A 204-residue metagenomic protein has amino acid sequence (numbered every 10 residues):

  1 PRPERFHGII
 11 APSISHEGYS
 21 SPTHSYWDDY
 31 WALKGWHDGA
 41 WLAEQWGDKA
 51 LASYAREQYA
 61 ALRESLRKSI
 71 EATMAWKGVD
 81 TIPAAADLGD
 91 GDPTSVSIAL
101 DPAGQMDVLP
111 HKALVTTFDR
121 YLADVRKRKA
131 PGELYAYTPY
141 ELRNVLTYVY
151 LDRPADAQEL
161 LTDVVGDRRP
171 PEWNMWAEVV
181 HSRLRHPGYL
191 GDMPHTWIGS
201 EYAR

Functional and structural regions predicted by a protein language model:
P1-A60: The feature captures the catalytic groove of carbohydrate-active enzymes
H24-W27, V79, G91: Aromatic- and carboxylate-enriched substrate-binding clefts and catalytic-loop regions of carbohydrate-active enzymes
D28-D29, L33-W36, V96, T138-E141 (+1 more regions): Short alpha-helical patches at coil-to-helix transitions and adjacent helical residues in well-structured domains
A32, A85-A99: Substrate-binding cleft/loops of secretory-pathway carbohydrate-active enzymes
A40, S97-L100, L142-V145: Conserved small-residue packing positions in alpha-helical repeats and bundles
W46, A50-A85, V108-R204: Non-catalytic carbohydrate-binding regions of carbohydrate-active enzymes
S97-G104, H111: Alpha-helical adaptor scaffolds
